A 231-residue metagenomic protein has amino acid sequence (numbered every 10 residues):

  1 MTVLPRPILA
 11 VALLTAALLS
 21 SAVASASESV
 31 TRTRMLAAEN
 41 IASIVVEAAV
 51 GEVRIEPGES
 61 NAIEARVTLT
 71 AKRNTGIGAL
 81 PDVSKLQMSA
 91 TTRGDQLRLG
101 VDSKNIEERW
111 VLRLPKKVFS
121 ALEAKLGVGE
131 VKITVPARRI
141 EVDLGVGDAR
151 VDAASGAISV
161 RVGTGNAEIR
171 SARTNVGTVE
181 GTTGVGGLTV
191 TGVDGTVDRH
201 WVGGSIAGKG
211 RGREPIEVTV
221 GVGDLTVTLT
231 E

Functional and structural regions predicted by a protein language model:
L4-A62, T70-P81, S103-L114, V193-R213: Short acidic/polar N-terminal linker immediately downstream of export determinants
S29-A37, R66, T75-L80, D102 (+1 more regions): Short, surface-exposed interaction patches in beta-rich subdomains that mediate adhesion/assembly near membranes
R32-E39, P81-D143, D148-D152, G204-E217 (+1 more regions): Right-handed parallel beta-helix
S43, A62-E64, K85, R109 (+5 more regions): Exposed beta-strand and adjacent loop surfaces of beta-rich binding modules that mediate intermolecular recognition
I44-E47, A124, V142, V160 (+1 more regions): Active-site alpha-helical segments that house and flank conserved acidic catalytic motifs for diphosphate chemistry
A48-V50, P57-N61, V67-A71, V101-S103 (+10 more regions): A mature extracytoplasmic/lumenal domain signature
V53, G129-V131, G147-A149, G165-A167 (+1 more regions): Acidic Asp/Glu-based divalent-cation binding sites
V53, I63, D95-L97, L188 (+1 more regions): Hydrophobic residues embedded in beta-strands of well-ordered beta-sheets
